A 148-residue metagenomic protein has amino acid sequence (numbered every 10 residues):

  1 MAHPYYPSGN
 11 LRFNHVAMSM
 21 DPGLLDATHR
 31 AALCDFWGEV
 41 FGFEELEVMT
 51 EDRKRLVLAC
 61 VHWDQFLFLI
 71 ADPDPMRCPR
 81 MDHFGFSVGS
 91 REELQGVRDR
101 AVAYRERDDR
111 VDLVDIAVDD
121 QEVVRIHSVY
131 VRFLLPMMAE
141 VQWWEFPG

Functional and structural regions predicted by a protein language model:
M1-H15, Y104-G148: Vicinal oxygen chelate
N14-D26, M76-V102, H127-R132: Vicinal oxygen chelate
M18-F66: Core segments of cupin and vicinal oxygen chelate
P22-L24, D64, S90-E92, M137 (+1 more regions): Residues that cap or initiate secondary-structure elements
V40-F41, R98-E106: Long, well-ordered alpha-helical scaffolding segments within enzyme catalytic domains, especially pronounced
L46, D52-G89, E93: A short, hydrophobic/aromatic-rich structural module that often spans a beta strand with its adjoining loop
